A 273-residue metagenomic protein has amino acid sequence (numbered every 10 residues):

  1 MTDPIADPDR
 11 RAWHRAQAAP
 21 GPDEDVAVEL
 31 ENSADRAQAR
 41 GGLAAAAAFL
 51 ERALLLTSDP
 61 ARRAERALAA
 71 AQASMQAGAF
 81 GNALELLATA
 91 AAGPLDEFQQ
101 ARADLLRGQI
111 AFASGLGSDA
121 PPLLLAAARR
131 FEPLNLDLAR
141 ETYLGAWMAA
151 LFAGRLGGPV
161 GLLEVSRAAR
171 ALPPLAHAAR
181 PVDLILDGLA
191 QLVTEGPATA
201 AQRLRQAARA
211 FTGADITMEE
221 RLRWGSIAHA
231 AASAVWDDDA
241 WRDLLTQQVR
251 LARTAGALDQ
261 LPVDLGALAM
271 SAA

Functional and structural regions predicted by a protein language model:
M1, Q17, R36, L56 (+6 more regions): Residue position in alpha-helical solenoids
M1-A79, R102, I110, S114 (+7 more regions): Extended alpha-helical scaffolding segments used for macromolecular assembly and cargo binding
A18, R107, L268: Short, histidine-centered active-site or binding-site loop motifs used for metal coordination, general acid-base
R66, A83, A90-A103, G108: Alpha-helical protein-protein interaction scaffolds
A71-N82, A88-P94, A272-A273: Long amphipathic alpha-helical scaffold regions
E85-L86, A103, G154-G158: Short, conserved acidic/polar surface loops in the N-terminal third of protein domains
S114-P121, L136-A273: Extended non-membrane alpha-helical scaffolds
